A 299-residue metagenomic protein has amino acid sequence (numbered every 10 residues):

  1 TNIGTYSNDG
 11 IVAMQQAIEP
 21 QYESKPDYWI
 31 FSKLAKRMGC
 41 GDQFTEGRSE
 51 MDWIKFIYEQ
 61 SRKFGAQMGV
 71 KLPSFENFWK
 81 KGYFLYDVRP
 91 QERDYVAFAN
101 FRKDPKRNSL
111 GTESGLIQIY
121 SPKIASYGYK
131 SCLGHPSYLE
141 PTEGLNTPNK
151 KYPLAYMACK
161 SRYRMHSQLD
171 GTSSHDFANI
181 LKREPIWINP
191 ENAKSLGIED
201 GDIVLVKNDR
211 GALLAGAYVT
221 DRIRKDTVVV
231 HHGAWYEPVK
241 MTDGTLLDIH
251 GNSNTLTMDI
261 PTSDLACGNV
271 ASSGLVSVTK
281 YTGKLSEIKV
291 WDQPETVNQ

Functional and structural regions predicted by a protein language model:
T1-M14: Flexible glycine/proline-rich, aromatic-decorated loop/lid segments
S7, Q118, Y236: Short, flexible micro-motifs
S7-N8, R89-E92, Y127-Y129, Y156-K160 (+3 more regions): N-terminal start-of-chain detector that recognizes signal peptides and the immediate post-cleavage beginning
I11, K103-P105, L110-T112, T147-Y152 (+4 more regions): A generic structural signal for short, non-catalytic loop/turn and secondary-structure boundary residues
Q15-A17, Q21, P26-F78, S167 (+2 more regions): Long, contiguous, secondary-structure-rich segments that constitute the structural scaffold of globular domains
D52-T172: Long, low-complexity segments enriched in small/aliphatic residues
